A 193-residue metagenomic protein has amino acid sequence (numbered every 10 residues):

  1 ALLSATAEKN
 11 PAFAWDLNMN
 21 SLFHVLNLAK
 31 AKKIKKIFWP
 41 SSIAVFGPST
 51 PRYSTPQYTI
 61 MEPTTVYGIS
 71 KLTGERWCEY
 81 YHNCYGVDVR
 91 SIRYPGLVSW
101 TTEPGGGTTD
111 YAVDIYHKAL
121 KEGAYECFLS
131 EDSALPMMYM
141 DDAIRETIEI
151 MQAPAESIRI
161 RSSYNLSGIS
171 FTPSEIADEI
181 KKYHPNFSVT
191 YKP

Functional and structural regions predicted by a protein language model:
A1-L17: NAD(P)H-binding glycine-rich loop region in Rossmannoid oxidoreductase-like domains and their noncatalytic homologs
A7, S91-P104, D114-M138, D142: A conserved pocket-lining segment of Rossmann-fold NAD(P)-dependent short-chain dehydrogenase/reductase
N18, Y67, K71: Active-site YXXXK catalytic motif of short-chain dehydrogenase/reductase
L22-F23, L72-E79, N83, A112-V113 (+1 more regions): Conserved active-site helix of classical SDR/Rossmann-fold NAD(P)-dependent CH-OH oxidoreductases
F23-T65: Conserved Rossmann-fold NAD(P)-dependent oxidoreductase catalytic core, especially the SDR/UDP-sugar
S41-S42, E75-T101: Conserved beta-loop-beta element that borders a ligand/cofactor-binding pocket
F46-G47, E62-V66, R90-D110: Flexible, glycine-rich beta-alpha linker
F128-S130, L135-P193: C-terminal substrate-binding subdomain of Rossmann-fold SDR/epimerase-dehydratase oxidoreductases
